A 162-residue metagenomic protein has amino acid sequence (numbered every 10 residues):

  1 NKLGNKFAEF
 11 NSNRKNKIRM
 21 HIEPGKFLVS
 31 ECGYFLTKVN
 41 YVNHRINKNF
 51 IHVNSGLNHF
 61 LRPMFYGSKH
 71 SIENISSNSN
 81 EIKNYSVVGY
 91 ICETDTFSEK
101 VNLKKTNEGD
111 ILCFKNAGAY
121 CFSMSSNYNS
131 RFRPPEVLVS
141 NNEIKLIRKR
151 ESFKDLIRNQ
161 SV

Functional and structural regions predicted by a protein language model:
N1-H21: Acidic, glycine-rich loop-and-beta core segments that form the ion-binding/anion-interacting portion of active sites
K17-V162: Charged (often Lys/Glu-rich) extended helix/loop segments that serve as interaction or gating elements
